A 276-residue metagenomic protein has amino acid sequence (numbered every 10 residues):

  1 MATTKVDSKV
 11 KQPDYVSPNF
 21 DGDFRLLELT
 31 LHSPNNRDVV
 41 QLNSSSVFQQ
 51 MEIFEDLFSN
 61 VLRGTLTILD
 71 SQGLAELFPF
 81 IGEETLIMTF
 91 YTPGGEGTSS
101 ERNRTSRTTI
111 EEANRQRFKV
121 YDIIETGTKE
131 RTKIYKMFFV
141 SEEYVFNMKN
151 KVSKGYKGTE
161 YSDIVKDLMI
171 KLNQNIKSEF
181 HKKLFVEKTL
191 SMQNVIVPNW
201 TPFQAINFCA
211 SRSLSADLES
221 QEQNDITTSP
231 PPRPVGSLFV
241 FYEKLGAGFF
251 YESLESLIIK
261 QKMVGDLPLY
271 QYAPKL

Functional and structural regions predicted by a protein language model:
M1-K149: Assembly/oligomerization scaffold segments
A75, M148-G158, S191-V197: Second-shell loop/turn segments in exported
F80-T85, V152-T159, G265-Y272: Short intrinsically disordered coil segments
I87-G94, S162-K171, A273-L276: Short, cationic low-complexity segments
M88-E101, L172-Q174, F208-S220: Short regulatory "switch" loops immediately downstream of catalytic or recognition motifs within protein catalytic
T126, T132-V145, G158-K183: Glycine-rich, acidic and aromatic/proline-enriched surface loops and short helix-turn segments that act as binding
I134-M137, S141-F146, K182-L276: Short beta-strand-centered interaction patches in the first periplasmic/extracellular domains of large envelope
